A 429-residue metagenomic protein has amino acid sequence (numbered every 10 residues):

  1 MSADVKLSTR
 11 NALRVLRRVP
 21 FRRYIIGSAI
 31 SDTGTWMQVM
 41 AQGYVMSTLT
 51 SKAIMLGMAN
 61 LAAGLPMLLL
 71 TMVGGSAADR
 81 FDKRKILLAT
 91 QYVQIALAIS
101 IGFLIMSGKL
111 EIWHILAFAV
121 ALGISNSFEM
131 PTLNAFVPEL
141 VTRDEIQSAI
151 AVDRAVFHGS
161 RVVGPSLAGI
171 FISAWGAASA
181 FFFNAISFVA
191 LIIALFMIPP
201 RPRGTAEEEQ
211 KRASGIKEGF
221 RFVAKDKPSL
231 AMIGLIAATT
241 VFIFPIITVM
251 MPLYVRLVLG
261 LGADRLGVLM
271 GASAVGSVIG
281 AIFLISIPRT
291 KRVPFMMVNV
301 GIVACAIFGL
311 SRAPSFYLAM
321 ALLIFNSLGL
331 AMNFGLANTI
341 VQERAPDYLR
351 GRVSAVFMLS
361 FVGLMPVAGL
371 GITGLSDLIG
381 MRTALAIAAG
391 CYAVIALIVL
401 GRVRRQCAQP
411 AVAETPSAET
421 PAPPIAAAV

Functional and structural regions predicted by a protein language model:
S2-F21, R201-G234, E419: Juxtamembrane intracellular "pre-TM" segments in multi-pass secondary transporters
K6-L65, D226-G271: Helix-loop boundary and gating motifs at the non-cytosolic
R22, A53-I54, R84-K85, W113 (+8 more regions): Residues that define the loop-to-transmembrane-helix transition and helix capping in multi-pass membrane transporters
R22-M40, A63-A78, D82-L97, H114-I172 (+5 more regions): Substrate-agnostic recognition of the 12-TM MFS/MFS-like secondary transporter fold
G43-L49, G102-S107, V163-F183, L257-V258 (+1 more regions): Transmembrane alpha-helix termini and helix-breaking/packing motifs in multi-pass membrane transporters
T50, D82, L104-I105, K109 (+1 more regions): Helix-breaking motifs and short loop linkers at transmembrane-helix boundaries and internal kinks in secondary membrane
A59, L69, R80, I86 (+5 more regions): C-terminal transmembrane bundle of multi-pass solute transporters/carriers
A135, E139, A177, F181-Q210 (+2 more regions): Helix-loop junctions on the cytosolic side of multi-pass membrane transporters, especially the intracellular loop
